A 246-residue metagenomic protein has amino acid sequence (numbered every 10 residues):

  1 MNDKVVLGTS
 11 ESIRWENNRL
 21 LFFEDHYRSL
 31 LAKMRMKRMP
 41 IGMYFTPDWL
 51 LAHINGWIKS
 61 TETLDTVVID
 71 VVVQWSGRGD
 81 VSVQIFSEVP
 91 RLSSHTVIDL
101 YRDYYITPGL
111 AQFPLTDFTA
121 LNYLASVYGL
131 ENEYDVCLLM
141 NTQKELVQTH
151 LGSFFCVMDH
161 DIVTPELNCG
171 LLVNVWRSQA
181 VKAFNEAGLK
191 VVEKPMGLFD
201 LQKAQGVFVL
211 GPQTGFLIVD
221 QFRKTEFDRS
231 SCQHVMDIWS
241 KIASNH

Functional and structural regions predicted by a protein language model:
M1-G56, S76-H246: Helix-start/capping segments and mature chain N-termini
I58-V67, A187: Short secondary-structure junctions
L64, V68-G77, S82: Hydrophobic/aromatic-rich structural module bridging two neighboring secondary-structure elements via a short loop
